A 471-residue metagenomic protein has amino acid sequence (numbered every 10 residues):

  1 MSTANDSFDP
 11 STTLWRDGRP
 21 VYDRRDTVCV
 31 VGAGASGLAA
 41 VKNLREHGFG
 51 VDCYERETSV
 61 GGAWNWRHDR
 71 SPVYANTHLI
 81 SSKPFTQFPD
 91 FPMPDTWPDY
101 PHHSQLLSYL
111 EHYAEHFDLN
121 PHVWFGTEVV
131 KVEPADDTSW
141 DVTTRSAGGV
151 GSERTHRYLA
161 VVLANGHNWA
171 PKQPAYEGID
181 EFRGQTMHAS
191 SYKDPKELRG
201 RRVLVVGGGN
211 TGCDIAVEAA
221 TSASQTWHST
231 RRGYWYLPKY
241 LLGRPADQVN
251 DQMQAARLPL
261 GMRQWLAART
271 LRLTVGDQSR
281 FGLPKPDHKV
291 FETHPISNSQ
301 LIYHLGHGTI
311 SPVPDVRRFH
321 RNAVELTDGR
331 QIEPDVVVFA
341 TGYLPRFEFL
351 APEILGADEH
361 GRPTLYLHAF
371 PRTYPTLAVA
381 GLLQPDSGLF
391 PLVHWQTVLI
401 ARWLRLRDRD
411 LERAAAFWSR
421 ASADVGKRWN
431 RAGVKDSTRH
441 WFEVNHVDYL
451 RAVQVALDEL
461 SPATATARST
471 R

Functional and structural regions predicted by a protein language model:
S2-N76, P92-Y240, M253-L258, R263-A415 (+1 more regions): Flavin (primarily FAD) cofactor-binding/catalytic cores of flavoenzymes
H78-S82: Flexible "cap/lid" subdomain of the alpha/beta-hydrolase fold that forms the substrate-access gate
F85-T86: Active-site segment of extracytoplasmic enzymes that catalyze sulfate/phosphate-ester chemistry
P89: Extracytosolic helix-loop segments that constitute the early lumenal/periplasmic catalytic or substrate-binding loops
G243: Short, surface-exposed amphipathic charged segments that create phosphate/polyanion-binding patches used for binding
D410-R428: The conserved 3'-phosphoadenosine-5'-phosphosulfate
